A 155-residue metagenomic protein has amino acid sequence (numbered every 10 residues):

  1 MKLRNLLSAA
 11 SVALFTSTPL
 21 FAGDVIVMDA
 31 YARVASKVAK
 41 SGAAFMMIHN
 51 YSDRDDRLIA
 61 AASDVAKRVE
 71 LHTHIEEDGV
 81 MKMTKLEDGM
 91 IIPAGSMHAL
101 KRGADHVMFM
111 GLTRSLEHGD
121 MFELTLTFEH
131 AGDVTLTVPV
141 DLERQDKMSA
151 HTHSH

Functional and structural regions predicted by a protein language model:
M1-A10: Bacterial N-terminal signal peptides that target proteins for export
L7-S8, T18, A39: N-terminal hydrophobic alpha-helix used for membrane targeting or insertion
T16-A22: N-terminal signal peptide c-region/cleavage motif recognized by signal peptidases
G23-H155: Compact, glycine-rich, soluble single-domain proteins
